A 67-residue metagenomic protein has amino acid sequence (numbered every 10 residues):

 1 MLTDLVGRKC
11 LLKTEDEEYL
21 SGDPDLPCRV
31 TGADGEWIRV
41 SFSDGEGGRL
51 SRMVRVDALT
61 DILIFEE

Functional and structural regions predicted by a protein language model:
M1-D25, E46-E67: Short glycine-rich, low-complexity segments
V30-G32, I64: A residue-level detector for short acidic-glycine micro-motifs
D34-E36: Ser/Thr- and Asn-enriched, surface-exposed coil loops between beta-strands
I38-F42: SH3/SH3-like beta-barrel fold
